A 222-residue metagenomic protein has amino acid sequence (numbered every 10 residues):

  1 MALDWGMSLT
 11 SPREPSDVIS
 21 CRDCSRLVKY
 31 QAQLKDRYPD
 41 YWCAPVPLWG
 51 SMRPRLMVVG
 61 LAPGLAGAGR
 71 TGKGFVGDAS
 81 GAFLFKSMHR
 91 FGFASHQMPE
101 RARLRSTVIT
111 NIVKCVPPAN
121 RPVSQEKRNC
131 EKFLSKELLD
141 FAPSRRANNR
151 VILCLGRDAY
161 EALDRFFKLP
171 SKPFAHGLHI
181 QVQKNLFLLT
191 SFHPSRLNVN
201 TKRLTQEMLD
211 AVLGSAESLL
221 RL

Functional and structural regions predicted by a protein language model:
W5-P173, L178, V182, L186-L222: A polyanion-binding, active-site-adjacent surface
